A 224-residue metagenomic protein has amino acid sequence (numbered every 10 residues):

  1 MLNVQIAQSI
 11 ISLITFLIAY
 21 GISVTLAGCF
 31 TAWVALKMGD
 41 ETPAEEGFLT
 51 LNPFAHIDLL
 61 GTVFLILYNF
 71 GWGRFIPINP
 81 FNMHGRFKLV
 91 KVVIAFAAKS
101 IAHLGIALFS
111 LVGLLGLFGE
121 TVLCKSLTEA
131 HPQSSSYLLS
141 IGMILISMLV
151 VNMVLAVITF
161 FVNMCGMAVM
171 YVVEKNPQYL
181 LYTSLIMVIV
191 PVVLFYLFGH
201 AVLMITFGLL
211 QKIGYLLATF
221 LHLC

Functional and structural regions predicted by a protein language model:
M1-C224: Hydrophobic transmembrane alpha-helices and their immediate loop junctions in multi-pass integral membrane proteins
